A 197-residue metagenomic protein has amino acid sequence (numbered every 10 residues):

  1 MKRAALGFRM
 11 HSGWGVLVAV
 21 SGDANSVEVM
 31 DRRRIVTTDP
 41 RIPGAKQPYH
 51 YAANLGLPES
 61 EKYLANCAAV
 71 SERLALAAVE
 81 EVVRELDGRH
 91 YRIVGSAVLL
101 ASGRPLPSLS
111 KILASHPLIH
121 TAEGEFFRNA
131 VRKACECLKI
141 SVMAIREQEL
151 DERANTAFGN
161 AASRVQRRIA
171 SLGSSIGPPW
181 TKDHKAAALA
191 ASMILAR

Functional and structural regions predicted by a protein language model:
M1-R197: Phosphate- and other anionic-substrate recognition elements at nucleic-acid/protein interfaces
